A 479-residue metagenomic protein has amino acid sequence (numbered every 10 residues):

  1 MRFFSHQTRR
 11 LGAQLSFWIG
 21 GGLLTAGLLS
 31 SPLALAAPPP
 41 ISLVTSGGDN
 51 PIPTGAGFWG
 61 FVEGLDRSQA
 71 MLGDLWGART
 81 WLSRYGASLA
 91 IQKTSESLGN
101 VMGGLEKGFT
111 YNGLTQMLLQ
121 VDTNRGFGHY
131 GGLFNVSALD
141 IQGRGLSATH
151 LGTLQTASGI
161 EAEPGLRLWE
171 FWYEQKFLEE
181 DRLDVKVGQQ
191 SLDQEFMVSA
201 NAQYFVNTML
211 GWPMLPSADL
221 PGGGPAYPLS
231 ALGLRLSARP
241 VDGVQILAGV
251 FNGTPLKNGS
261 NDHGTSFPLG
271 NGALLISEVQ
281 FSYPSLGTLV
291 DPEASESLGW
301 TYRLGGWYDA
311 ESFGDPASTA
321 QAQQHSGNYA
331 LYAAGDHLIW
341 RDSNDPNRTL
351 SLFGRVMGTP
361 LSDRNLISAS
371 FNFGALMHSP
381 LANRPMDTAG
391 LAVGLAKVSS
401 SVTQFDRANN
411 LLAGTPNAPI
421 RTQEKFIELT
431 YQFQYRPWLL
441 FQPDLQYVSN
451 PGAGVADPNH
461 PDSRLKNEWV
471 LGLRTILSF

Functional and structural regions predicted by a protein language model:
R2-F4, F17, G21, L28-T94 (+3 more regions): N-terminal periplasmic/intermembrane-space "pro-region" immediately following the signal or transit peptide
A37-P38, L72-L89, D122-F134, L178-L183 (+5 more regions): Short loop/turn motifs that connect adjacent beta-strands in outer-membrane beta-barrel proteins
A87, G113-L119, R167-Y173, S230-L236 (+5 more regions): Hydrophobic, lipid-facing positions within transmembrane beta-strands of outer-membrane proteins
L89-S97, F134-D140, V185-Q189, I246-N252 (+6 more regions): Transmembrane beta-barrel strands of outer-membrane/channel proteins
G108-P255, N365-S370, M377-F405: Outer membrane beta-barrel
S217-D342, N347-P360, L366, M377: Signature for the C-terminal beta-barrel architecture of outer-membrane proteins
H263, E278-F281, R303-H325, R341 (+5 more regions): Outer membrane beta-barrel transmembrane domains
R464-F479: Outer-membrane beta-barrel "beta-signal"
